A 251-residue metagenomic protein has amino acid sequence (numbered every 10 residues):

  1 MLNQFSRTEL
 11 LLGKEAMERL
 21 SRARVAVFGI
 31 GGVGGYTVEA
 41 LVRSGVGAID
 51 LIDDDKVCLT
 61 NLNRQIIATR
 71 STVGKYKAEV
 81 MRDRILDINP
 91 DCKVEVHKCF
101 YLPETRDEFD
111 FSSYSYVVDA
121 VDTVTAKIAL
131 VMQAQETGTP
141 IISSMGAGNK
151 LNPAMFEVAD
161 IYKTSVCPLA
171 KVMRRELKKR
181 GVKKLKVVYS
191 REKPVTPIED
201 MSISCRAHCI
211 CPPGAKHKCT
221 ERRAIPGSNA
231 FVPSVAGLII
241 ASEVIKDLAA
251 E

Functional and structural regions predicted by a protein language model:
M1-A26: N-terminal charged helix/coil linker that caps or initiates catalytic domains
L2, F109-Y116, A126, E136 (+3 more regions): Glycine-rich phosphate/adenylate-binding loop
V27-G29, I52: Conserved N-terminal Rossmann-fold NAD(P)-binding element of oxidoreductases
V33-G34: Hydrophobic/small residue at the entry helix of a nucleotide-binding pocket
V42-A48, E136: Conserved S-adenosyl-L-methionine
V46, L51-N89: Glycine-rich phosphate-binding loop and adjoining beta1-alpha1-beta2 segment of Rossmann-like nucleotide-binding folds
K98-R106: Conserved SAM/SAH-binding loop
